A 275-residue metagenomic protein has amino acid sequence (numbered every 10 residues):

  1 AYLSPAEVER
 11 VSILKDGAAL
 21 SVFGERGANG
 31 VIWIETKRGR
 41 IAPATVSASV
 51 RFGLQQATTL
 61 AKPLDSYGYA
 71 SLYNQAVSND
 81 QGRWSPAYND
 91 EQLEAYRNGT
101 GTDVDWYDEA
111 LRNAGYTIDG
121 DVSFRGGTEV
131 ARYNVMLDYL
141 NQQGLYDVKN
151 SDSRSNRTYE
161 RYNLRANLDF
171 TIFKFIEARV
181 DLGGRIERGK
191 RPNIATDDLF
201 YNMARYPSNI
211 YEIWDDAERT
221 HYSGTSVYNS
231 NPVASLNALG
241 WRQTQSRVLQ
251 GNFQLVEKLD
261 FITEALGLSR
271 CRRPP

Functional and structural regions predicted by a protein language model:
A1, P5-S12, A18-L249, Q254-V256: Membrane-proximal, glycine/serine-rich, low-complexity loop/turn segments characteristic of large bacterial
A48-S49, G267-P274: Extended hydrophobic secondary-structure segments that form protein cores and membrane-embedded regions
K258-D260: Short, surface-exposed loop/turn segments at beta-strand-coil junctions that are enriched for proline with nearby
